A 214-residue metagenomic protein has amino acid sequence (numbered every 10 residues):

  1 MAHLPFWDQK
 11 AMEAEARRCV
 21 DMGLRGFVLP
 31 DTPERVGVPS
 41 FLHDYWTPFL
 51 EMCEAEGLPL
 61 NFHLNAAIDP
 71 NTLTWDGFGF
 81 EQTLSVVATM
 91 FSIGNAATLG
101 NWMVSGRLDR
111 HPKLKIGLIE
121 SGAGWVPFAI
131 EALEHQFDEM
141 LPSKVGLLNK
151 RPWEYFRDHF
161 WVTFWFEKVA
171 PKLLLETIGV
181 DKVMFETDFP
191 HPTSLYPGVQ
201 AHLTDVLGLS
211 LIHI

Functional and structural regions predicted by a protein language model:
M1-A14, F160-W161, V169-V183, T187: Metal-cofactor-binding active-site regions of metalloenzymes
M1-T98: Active-site gating/metal-coordination segments in enzymes
M12, P70-F80, G122-D138, K172-I178 (+1 more regions): Histidine/acidic-residue-rich catalytic or RNA/ligand-binding cores of hydrolases and nuclease-related proteins
M22-G26, E56-L58, P112-K115, P152-F160 (+1 more regions): Short, well-ordered coil/turn segments that N-cap beta-strands
N61-A67, L114-A129, T163-W165, D181-P197: Short acidic/histidine-rich active-site segments
M90-T98, M103, L141-K172: Aromatic-anchored helix/helix-loop segment that forms the rim or "lid" of small-molecule/cofactor binding pockets
I212-I214: Conserved small/polar residues in nucleotide/adenosyl-binding loops
